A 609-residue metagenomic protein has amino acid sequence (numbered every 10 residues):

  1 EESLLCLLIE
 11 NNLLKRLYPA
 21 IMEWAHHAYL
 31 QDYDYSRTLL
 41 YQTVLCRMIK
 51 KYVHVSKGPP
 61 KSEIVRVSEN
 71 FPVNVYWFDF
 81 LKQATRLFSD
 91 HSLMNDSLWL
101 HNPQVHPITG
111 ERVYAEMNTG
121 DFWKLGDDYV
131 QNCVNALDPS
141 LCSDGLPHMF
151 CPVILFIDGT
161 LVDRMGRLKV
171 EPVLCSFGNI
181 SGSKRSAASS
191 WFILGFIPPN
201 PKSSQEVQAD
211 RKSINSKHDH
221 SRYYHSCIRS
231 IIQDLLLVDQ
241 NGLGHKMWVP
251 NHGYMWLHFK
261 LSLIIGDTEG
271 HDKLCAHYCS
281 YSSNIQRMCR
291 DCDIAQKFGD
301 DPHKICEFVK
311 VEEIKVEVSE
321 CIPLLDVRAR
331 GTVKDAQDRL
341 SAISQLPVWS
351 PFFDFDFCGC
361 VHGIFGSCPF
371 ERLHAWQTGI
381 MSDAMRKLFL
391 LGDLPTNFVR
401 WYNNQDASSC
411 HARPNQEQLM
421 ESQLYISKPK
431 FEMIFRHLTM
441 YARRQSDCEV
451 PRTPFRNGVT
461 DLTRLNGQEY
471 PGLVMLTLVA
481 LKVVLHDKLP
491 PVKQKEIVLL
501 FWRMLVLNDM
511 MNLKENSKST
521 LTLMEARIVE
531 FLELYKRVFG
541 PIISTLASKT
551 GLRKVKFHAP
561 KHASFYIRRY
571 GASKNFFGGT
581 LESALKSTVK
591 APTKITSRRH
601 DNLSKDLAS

Functional and structural regions predicted by a protein language model:
E1-R47: N-terminal regions that are enriched for targeting/export leaders and immediately downstream pro/stem segments
E1-S3, A188-I214, R452-N457, F501-M510 (+1 more regions): Surface-exposed beta-strand-to-loop junctions that form interaction patches on eukaryotic regulatory domains
Y35-L39, Q240-F259, K488-L499, R598: Short, glycine/acidic-rich hinge or "gate" loops at secondary-structure transitions that mediate conformational
Q42-V130, V134-L137, L141-S143, R413-S609: Terminal interaction-prone segments of large eukaryotic proteins
T85-L155, T160, S204-I228, I232-L476: Charged (Asp/Glu and Lys/Arg) segments that form or flank catalytic channels of large polymer- and nucleotide-handling
F150-L155, K169-V173, S190-I193, I285-M288 (+1 more regions): Core residues of folded domains in eukaryotic genome-function proteins
G159-S204: Acidic, metal-ligating active-site segments
D163-G166, S183-S186, Q205-E206, K297-D301 (+2 more regions): Short helix/loop capping segments that flank catalytic or ligand/cofactor-binding pockets
